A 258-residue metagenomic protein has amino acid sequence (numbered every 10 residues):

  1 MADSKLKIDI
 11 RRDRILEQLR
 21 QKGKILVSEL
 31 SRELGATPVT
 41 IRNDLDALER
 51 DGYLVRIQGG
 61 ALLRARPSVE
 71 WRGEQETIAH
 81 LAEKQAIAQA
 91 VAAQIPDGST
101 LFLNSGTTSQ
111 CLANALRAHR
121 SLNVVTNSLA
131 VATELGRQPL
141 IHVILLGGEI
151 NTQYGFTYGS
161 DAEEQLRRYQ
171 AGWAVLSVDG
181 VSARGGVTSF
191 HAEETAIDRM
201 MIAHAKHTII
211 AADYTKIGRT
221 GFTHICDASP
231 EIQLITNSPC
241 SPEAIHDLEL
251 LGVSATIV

Functional and structural regions predicted by a protein language model:
A2-D13, E17-L30, G35, R50 (+2 more regions): Conserved phosphate- and dinucleotide-binding cores of soluble alpha/beta proteins, encompassing both enzyme active
A2-G35, V39-F102, A113-H119, V125 (+2 more regions): HTH-adjacent hinge/linker in prokaryotic transcriptional regulators
N104-G106: Glycine-rich beta-strand-to-loop/alpha-helix junction loops that act as flexible
S109-C111: N-terminal active-site wall of soluble small-molecule enzyme domains
